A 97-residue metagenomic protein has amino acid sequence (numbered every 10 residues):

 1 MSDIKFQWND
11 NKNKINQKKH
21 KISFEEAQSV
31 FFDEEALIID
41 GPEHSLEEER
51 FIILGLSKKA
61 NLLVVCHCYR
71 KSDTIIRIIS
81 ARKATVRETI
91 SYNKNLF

Functional and structural regions predicted by a protein language model:
M1-F97: Ribonuclease/tRNase effector modules and their secretory precursors
